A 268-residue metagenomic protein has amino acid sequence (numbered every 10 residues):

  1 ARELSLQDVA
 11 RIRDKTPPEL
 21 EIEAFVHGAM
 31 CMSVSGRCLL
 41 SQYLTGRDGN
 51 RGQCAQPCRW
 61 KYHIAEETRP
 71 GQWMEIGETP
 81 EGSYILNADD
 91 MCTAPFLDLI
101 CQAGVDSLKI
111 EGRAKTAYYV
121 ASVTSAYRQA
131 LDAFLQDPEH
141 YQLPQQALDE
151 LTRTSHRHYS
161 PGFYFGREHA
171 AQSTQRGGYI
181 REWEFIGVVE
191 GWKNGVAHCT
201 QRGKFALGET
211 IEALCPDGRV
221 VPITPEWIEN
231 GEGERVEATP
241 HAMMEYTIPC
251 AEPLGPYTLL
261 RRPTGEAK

Functional and structural regions predicted by a protein language model:
E3-K268: Surface-exposed amphipathic alpha-helical tracts and adjacent flexible/coil segments at the periphery of soluble enzymes
